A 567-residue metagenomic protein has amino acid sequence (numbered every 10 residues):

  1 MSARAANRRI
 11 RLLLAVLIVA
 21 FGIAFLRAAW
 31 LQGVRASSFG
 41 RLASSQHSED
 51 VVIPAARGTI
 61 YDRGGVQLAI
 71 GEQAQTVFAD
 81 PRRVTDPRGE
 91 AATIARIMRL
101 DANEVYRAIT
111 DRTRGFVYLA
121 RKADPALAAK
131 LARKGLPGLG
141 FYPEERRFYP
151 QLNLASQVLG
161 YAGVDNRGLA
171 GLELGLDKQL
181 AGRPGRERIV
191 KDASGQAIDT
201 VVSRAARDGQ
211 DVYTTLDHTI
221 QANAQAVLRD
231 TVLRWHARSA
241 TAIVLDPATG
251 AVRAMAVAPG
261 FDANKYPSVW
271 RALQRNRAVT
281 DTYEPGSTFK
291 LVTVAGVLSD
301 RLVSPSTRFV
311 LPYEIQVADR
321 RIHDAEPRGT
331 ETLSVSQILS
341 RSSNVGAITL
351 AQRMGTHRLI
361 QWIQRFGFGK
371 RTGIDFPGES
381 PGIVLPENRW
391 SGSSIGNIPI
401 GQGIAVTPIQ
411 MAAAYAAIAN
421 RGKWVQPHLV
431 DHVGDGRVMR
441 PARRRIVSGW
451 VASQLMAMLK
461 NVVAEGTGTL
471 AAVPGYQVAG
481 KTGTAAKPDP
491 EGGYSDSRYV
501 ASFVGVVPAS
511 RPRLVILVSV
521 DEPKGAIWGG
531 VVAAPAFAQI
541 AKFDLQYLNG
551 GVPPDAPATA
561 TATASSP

Functional and structural regions predicted by a protein language model:
R4-S38: Hydrophobic alpha-helical transmembrane signal-anchor segments
N7, K191-S203, L216, A242-S287 (+3 more regions): Beta-lactam-recognizing serine transpeptidase/beta-lactamase-like catalytic domain environment
G33-V34, F78-A79, R83, G89-M98 (+3 more regions): Small/polar-residue-rich segments within soluble enzyme cores
H47, V52-A56, P184, H236-A240: Short, small/polar residue-rich loop motifs at catalytic or cofactor-binding pockets
A55, G71-T76, A162, A254-G260: Short beta->alpha transition motifs characteristic of CBS
A55-R99: Juxtamembrane extramembrane loops of integral membrane proteins
F116, Q196-A240: Conserved, well-ordered alpha-helix/loop/beta-strand core segments that scaffold catalytic motifs
D435-R440, A534-P567: Short, gly/Ser/Thr-rich active-site loops of penicillin-recognizing serine hydrolases
